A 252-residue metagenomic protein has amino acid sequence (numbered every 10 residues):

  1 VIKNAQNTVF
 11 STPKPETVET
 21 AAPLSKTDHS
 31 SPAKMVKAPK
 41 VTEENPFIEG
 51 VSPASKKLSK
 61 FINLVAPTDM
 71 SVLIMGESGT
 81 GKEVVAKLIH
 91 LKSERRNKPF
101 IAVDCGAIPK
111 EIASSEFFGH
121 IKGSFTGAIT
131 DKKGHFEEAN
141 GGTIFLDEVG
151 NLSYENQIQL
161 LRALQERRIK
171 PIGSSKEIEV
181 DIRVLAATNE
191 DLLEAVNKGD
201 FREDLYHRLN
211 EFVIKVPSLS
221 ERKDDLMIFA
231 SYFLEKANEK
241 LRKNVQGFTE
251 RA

Functional and structural regions predicted by a protein language model:
V1-A54, K60: Conserved ASCE P-loop NTPase core motifs with emphasis on AAA+ ATPases
A33-E179, V184-E190, A195, L219 (+1 more regions): AAA+ ATPase active-site-proximal loops
E43-N45, E211-I214: Short, solvent-exposed beta-strand edge segments and adjacent coil->beta transition regions
K87, R208, F212: ABC-type ATPase nucleotide-binding domain
K198-F201: Charged helix-capping and loop-helix junction motifs
V213-D225: Conserved AAA+ ATPase "SRH/arginine-finger" region at the nucleotide-binding site
D225-A230, L234: Conserved Sensor-2/SRH helix of P-loop NTPases
